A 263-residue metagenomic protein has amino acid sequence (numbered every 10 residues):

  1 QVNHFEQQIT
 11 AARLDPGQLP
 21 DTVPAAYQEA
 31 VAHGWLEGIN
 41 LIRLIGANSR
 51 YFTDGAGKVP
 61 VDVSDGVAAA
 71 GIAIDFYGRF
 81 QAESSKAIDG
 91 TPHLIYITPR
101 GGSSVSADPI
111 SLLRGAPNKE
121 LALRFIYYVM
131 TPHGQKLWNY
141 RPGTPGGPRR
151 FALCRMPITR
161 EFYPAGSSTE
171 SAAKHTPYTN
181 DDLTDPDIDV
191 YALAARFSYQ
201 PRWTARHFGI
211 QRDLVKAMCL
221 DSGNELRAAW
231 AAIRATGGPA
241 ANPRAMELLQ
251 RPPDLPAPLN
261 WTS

Functional and structural regions predicted by a protein language model:
V2-T91, K136-L137: Ligand-binding pocket segment of bilobal, Venus flytrap-like solute-binding proteins
R13-L19, G115-A122: Short helix-loop capping/hinge motifs at secondary-structure junctions, enriched in acidic/polar residues
A47-R50, S111-G115, L123-R124: Active-site rim elements
R79-F80, V129-M130, F151-Y178: Extracytoplasmic and endomembrane cell-envelope/extracellular-matrix remodeling and assembly machinery
I88-S104: Short beta-strand->loop
V105-K119, L137-W138: A bilobed periplasmic-binding-protein/Venus flytrap-type ligand-binding module shared by bacterial periplasmic
Y128-R155: Periplasmic-binding protein-like
N180-S263: Conserved C-terminal helix/tail region of periplasmic/extracytoplasmic solute-binding proteins
